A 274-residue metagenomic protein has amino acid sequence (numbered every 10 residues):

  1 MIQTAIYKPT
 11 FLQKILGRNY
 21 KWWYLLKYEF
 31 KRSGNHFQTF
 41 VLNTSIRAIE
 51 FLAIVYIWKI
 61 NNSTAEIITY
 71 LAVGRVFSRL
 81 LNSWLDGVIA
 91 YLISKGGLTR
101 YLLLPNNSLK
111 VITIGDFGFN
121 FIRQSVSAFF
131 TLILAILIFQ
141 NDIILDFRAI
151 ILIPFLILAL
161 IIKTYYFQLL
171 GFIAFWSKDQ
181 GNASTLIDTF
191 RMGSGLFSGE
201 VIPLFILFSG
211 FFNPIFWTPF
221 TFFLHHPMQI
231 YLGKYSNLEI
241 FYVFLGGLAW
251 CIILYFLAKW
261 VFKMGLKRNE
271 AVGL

Functional and structural regions predicted by a protein language model:
I2-I6, L170, Y231, F244-L274: Junction motif at the cytosolic side of a transmembrane helix
I2-Y24, N107, P214-F220: Short, membrane-interfacial amphipathic segments enriched in basic
K27-S45: Membrane-interface helix starts
T39-W58: Hydrophobic alpha-helical transmembrane segments of multi-pass membrane transport/permease proteins
I68-T131: Hydrophobic alpha-helical transmembrane segments of multi-pass membrane transport proteins
V76-D86, L160-F172, G193-L204, Y255-W260 (+1 more regions): Transmembrane alpha-helical segments that form the membrane-embedded catalytic/substrate-channel core of multi-pass
N120-Q180, S184, I240-A249, I253-L257: Alpha-helical transmembrane segments and their short interhelical loops
A174-W217, T221, H225-I230: Transmembrane helix segments
